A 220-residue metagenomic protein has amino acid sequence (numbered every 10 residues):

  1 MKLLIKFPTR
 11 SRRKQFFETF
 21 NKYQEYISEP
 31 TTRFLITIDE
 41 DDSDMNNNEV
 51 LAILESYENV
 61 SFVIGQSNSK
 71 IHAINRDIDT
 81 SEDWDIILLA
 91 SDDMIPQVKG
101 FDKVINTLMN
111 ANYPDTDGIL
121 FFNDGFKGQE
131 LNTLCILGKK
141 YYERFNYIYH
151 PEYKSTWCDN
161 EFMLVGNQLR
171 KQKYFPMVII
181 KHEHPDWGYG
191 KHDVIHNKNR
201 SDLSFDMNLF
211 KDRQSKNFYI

Functional and structural regions predicted by a protein language model:
M1-K22: N-proximal low-complexity "stem/linker" segments adjacent to membrane-targeting elements
N21-T32: Short, acidic, metal-binding catalytic loop of nucleotide-sugar glycosyltransferases
I36-V50, M94-I95: A conserved acidic beta->alpha catalytic loop
G65-S81: Glycine-rich, basic loop-to-helix element that forms the pyrophosphate-binding segment of sugar-nucleotide handling
W84-I95: Short beta-strand-to-loop acidic/aromatic patch adjacent to the donor-nucleotide binding site
K99-I119: Conserved donor-nucleotide/metal-binding helix-loop-beta segment in metal-dependent transferases, i.e., the alpha-helix
T116-T133: Short beta-strand-to-loop element that shapes/binds the nucleotide-sugar donor at the catalytic cleft/hinge
T156, N160-I220: C-terminal catalytic/acceptor-binding lobe
